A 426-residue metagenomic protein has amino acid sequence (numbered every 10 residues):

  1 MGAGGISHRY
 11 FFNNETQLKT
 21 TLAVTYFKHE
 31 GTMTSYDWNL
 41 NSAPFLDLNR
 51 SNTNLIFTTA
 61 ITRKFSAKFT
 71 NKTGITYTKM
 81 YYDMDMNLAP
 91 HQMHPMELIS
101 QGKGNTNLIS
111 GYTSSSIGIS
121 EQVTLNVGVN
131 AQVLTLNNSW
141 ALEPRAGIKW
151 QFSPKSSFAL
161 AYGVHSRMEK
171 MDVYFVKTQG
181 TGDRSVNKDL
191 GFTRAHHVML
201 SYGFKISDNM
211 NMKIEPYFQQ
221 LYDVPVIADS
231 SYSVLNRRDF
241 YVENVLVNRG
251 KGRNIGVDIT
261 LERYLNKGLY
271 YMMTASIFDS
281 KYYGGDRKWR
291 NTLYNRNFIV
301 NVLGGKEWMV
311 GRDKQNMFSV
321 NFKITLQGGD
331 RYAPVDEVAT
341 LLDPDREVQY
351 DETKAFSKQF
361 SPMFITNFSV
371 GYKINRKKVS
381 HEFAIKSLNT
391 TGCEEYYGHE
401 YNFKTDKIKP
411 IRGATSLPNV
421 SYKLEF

Functional and structural regions predicted by a protein language model:
M1-S7, N41-L48, I56, A60 (+8 more regions): Extracellular loop and loop/strand-boundary signature of outer-membrane beta-barrel proteins
G2-N138, Q151, I206, M210-K213 (+2 more regions): Face-selective signature of the C-terminal outer-membrane beta-barrel domain
I6-Y10, F57-R63, G111-I117, A146-W150 (+8 more regions): Residues on the lipid-exposed face of transmembrane beta-strands in outer-membrane beta-barrel proteins
N13-E15, T62-K68, S120-T124, Q151-K155 (+8 more regions): Outer-membrane beta-barrel channels and translocator barrels
K28-E30, D83-P90, T135, K155-V198 (+3 more regions): Surface-exposed extracellular loop regions of Gram-negative outer-membrane beta-barrel proteins, predominantly
N54-I56, A60, I99-Y112, N187 (+3 more regions): Outer membrane beta-barrel strand-and-loop segments of large Gram-negative receptors, especially TonB-dependent
F218-Q220, Y241, V245-G329: Gram-negative outer-membrane beta-barrel transporters
Y271, D313, T325-E347, S361-I365 (+1 more regions): C-terminal beta-signal and adjacent terminal beta-strands/loops of Gram-negative outer-membrane beta-barrel proteins
